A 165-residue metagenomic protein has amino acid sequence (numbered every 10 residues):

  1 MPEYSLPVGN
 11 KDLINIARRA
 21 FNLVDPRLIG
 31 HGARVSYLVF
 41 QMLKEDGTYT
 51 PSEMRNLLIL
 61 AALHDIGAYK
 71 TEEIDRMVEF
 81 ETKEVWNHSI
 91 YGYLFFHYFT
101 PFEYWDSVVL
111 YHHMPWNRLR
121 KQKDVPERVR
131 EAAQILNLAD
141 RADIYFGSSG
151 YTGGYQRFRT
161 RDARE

Functional and structural regions predicted by a protein language model:
M1-D106, L110, M114, R120-V129 (+1 more regions): Acidic/His-rich, divalent-metal-binding segments that scaffold phosphate/diphosphate chemistry
K83-E84, A132, F158-T160: Short, surface-exposed linear patches
H88-I90, L136-L138, R164: Short, surface-exposed, polar/charged, turn-prone segments marking secondary-structure boundaries
Q134-F146: Conserved beta-strand-loop-short alpha-helix elements that form and flank the Mn2+/Mg2+-coordinating active site
I144-E165: Active-site-proximal, acidic helix/loop segment immediately C-terminal to a metal-coordinating Asp/Glu
